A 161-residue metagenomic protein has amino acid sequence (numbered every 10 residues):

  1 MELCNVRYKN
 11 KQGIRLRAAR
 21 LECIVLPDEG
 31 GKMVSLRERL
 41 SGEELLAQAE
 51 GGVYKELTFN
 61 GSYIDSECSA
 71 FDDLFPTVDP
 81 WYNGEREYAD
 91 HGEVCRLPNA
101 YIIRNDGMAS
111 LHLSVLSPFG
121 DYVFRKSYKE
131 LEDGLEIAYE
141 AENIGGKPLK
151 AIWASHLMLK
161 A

Functional and structural regions predicted by a protein language model:
M1-E136, I144-A161: Surface-exposed acidic/polar loop and edge beta-strand patches at domain peripheries
